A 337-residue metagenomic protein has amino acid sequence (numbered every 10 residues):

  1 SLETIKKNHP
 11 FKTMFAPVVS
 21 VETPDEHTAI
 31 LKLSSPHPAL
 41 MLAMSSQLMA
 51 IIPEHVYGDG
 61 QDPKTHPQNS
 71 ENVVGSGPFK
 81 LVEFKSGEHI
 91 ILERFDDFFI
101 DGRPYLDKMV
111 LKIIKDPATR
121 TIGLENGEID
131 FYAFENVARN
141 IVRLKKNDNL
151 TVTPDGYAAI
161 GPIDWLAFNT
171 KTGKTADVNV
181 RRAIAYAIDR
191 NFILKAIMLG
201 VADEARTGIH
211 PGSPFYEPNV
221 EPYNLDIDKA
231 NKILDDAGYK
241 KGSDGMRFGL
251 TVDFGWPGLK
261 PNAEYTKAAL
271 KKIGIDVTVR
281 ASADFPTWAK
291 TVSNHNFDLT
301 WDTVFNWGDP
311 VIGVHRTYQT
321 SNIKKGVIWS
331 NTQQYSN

Functional and structural regions predicted by a protein language model:
S1-N8, I30-S35, R120-G123, K174-A176: Aromatic- and charge-enriched surface segment that lines or borders ligand/interaction sites
K12-M14, S20-T23, V82-E93, V110-T172 (+2 more regions): Extracellular/periplasmic solute-recognition and catalytic clefts
T13-G58: Surface-exposed binding/hinge segments that line and control ligand-binding clefts or catalytic entry sites
F15, I141-D155, N294-N296, P310-V327: Ligand-binding "clamshell"
E26, S46-P104, K108, I227-K232: Gly/Pro-rich hinge or "lid" segments in bacterial periplasmic/extracellular proteins
A29-L31, G77-K80, I90-I91, L106-I113 (+3 more regions): Short, well-ordered beta-strand elements
I91-R94, T175-A268, K272, Q334-S336: Append "and occasionally in soluble cytosolic enzymes with long acidic Gly/Pro-rich linkers
N179-R182, L194, K232, D276-S293 (+1 more regions): Extracytoplasmic/peripheral linker and loop segments enriched in polar/acidic and small residues with frequent Thr/Pro
